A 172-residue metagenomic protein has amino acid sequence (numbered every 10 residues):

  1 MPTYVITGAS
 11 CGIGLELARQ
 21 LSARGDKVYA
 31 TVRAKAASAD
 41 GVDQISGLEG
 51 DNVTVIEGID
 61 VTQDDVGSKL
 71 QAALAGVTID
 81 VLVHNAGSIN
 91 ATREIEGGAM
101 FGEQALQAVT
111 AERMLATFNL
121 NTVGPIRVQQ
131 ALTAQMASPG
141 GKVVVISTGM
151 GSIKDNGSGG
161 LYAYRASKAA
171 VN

Functional and structural regions predicted by a protein language model:
T3-I6, L82-V83: Conserved hydrophobic beta-strands of the Rossmann-like cofactor-binding core in SDR/related NAD(P)H-dependent
S10-Q20: N-terminal Rossmann NAD(P)H-binding glycine-rich loop of SDR-like oxidoreductase domains
R24-D40: Conserved glycine-rich Rossmann-like NAD(P)H-binding loop of the short-chain dehydrogenase/reductase
A39-G47: Glycine-rich phosphate-binding loop and adjoining beta1-alpha1-beta2 segment of Rossmann-like nucleotide-binding folds
G47-D64: Rossmann-fold cofactor-recognition segment
D51-N52, A72-H84, S88-R93: A glycine-rich helix->loop->beta "capping" turn within Rossmann-like NAD(P)(H)-dependent oxidoreductase domains
D60-T78: Conserved Rossmann-fold cofactor-binding substructure of NAD(P)-dependent oxidoreductases
S88-F118, T122, I126-R127, T133 (+1 more regions): Catalytic loop of short-chain dehydrogenase/reductase
